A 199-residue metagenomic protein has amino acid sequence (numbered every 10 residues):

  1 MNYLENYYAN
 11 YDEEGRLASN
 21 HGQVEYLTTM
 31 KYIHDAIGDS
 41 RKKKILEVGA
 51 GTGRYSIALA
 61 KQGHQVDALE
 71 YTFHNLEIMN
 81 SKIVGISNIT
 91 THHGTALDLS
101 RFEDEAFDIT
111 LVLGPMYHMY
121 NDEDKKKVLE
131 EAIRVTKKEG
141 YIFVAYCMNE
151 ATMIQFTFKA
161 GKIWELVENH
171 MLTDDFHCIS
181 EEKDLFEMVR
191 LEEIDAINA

Functional and structural regions predicted by a protein language model:
M1-S40, R54, A58: Conserved class I S-adenosyl-L-methionine
K42-G49: Conserved class I S-adenosyl-L-methionine
R54-D98: Class I SAM-dependent methyltransferase SAM/SAH-binding core
S100-T110: A short acidic, Gly/Pro-enriched loop at the edge of an enzyme's catalytic core that lines a small-molecule cofactor
I109-E123: A short SAM/SAH-binding and catalytic strip from SAM-dependent methyltransferases
K126-K138: A short glycine-rich, Lys/Arg-flanked "PGG" loop and its adjoining helix->strand segment in the class I
Y141-H170: Conserved class I S-adenosyl-L-methionine
E182-A199: Short alpha-helix
